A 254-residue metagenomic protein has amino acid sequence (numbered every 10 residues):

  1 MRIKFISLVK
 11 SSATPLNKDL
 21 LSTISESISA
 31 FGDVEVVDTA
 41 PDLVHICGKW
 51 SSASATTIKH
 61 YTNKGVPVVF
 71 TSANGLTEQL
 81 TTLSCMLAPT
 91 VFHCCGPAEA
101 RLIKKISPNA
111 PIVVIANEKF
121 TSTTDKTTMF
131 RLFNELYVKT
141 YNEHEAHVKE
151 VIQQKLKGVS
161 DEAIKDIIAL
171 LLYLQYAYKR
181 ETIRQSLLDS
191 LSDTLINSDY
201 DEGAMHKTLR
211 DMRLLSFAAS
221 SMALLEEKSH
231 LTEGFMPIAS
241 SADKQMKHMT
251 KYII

Functional and structural regions predicted by a protein language model:
M1-L43: N-terminal pre-catalytic "stem/leader" segment of glycosyltransferase-like enzymes
S29, T62-N63, M86: Anion (oxyanion) recognition and catalysis
L43-G48, K59-E78, H93, V113: Active-site proximal beta-strand in glycosyltransferases
K49-A53, G75, A98: Short beta->alpha connector loops
S54-H60, T81, L102, I106: A short acidic, amphipathic alpha-helical/loop segment
G75-V91, I106: Membrane-proximal helix-turn-helix segments that form the acceptor-binding/catalytic region of lipid-linked
A100-K119, R131, E135, A146: Helix-loop-beta element that forms the nucleotide-linked donor phosphate-binding surface in glycosyltransferases
R131-I254: Conserved NTP-donor binding/palm subdomain of two-metal-ion nucleotidyltransferases/polymerases, i.e., the charged
